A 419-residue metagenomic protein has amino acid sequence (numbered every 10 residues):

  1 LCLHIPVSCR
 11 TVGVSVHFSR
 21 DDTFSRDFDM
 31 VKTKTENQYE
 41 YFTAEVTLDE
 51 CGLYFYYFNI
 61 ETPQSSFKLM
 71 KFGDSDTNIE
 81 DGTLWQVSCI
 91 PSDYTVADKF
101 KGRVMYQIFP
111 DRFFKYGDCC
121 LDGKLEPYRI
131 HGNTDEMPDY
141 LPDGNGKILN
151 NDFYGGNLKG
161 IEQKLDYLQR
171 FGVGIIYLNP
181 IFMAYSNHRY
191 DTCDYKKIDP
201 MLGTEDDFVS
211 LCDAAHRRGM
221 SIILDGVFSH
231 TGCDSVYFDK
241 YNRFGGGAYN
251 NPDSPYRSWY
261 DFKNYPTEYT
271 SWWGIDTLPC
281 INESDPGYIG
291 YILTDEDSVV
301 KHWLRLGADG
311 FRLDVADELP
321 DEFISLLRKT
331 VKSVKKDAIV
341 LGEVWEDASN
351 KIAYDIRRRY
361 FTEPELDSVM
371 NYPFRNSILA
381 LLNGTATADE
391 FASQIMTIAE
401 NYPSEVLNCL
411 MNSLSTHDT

Functional and structural regions predicted by a protein language model:
L1-S8: Short edge beta-strand/loop segments characteristic of extracellular beta-sandwich folds
C9-V16: Solvent-exposed loop/turn segments flanking beta-strands in beta-repeat/beta-sandwich domains
R20-Q107, F113-T134, Y140-L141: The feature marks proteins involved in alpha-glucan
T43, C89-Y94, I161-Q163, S325-L327 (+1 more regions): Short alpha-helical segments and helix-capping/turn motifs at coil-helix boundaries
F100, Y116-F153, W345-E346, K351 (+6 more regions): Loop/helix patches that line or flank the sugar-binding groove of alpha-linked glycan CAZymes
F109-I175, I181-L306, L327-S333, N350-K351 (+1 more regions): Substrate-binding/active-site clefts of carbohydrate-active enzymes
C212-S221, S229-H230, S235-G245, V299 (+3 more regions): Active-site-proximal helices and loops of the catalytic beta/alpha 8
